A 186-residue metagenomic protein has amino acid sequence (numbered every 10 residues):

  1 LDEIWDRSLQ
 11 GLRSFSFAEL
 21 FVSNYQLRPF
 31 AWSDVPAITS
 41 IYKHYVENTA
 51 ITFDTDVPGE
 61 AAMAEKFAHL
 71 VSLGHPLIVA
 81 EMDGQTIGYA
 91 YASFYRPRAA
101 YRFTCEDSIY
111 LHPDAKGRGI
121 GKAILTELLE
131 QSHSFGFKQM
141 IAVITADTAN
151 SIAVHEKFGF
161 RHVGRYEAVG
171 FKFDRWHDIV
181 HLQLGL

Functional and structural regions predicted by a protein language model:
Y25, Q85-Y89, H177: Glycine-rich phosphate/pyrophosphate-binding loop shared by adenosine-nucleotide-utilizing enzymes
Q26-I38: A short beta-loop-alpha structural element at the N-terminal edge of CoA-dependent acyl/N-acetyltransferase catalytic
W32, V57-D114, L125-T126, G185-L186: Acetyl-CoA-dependent GNAT
T39-K66: Conserved GNAT-fold acetyl-CoA-binding loop/helix
Y91-F94, I141-I144, E156, R161-D178: Conserved catalytic-core motifs of GNAT/GCN5-like acyltransferases
K116, A142-I152: Conserved beta-strand-loop-alpha-helix junction that forms the acyl-donor binding cleft
G117-E130, A153-K157: Conserved acetyl-CoA-binding loop-helix of GNAT-fold acetyltransferases
S132-I144: Conserved GNAT acetyl-CoA-binding A-motif
